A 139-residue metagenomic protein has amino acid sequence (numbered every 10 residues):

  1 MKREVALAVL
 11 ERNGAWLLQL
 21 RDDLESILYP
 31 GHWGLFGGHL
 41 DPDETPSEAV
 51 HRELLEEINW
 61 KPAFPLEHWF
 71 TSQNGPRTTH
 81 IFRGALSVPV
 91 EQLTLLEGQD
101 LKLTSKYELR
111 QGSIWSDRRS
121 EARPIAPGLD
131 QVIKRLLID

Functional and structural regions predicted by a protein language model:
M1-L18, F36: Conserved N-terminal beta-strand and adjoining loop/helix that marks the start of the Nudix/MutT-like hydrolase domain
M1-R3, E11, I27-L28, N74-R77 (+1 more regions): A generic fold-level signal
L7, H32, D100: Conserved beta-strand and immediately adjacent loop positions that scaffold enzyme active sites
A15-E56: Conserved Nudix-box catalytic region and its N-terminal flanking loop in Nudix hydrolases and closely related
H39-F64, W69-A122, D139: Unchanged
Q131-L136: Acidic/histidine-enriched, glycine/proline-rich intrinsically disordered or flexible terminal extensions
